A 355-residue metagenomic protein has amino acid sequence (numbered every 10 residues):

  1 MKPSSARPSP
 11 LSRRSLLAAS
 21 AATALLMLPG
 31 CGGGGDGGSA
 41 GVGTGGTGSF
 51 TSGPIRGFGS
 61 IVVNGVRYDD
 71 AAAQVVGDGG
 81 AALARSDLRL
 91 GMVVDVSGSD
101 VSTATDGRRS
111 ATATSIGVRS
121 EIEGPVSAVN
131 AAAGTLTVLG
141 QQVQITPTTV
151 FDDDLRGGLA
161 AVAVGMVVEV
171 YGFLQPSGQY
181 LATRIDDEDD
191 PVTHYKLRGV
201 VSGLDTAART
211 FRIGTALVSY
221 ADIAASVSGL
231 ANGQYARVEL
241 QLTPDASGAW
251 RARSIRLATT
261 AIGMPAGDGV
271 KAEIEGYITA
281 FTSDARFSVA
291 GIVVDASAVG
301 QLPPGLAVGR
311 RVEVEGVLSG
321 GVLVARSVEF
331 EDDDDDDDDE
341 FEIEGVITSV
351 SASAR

Functional and structural regions predicted by a protein language model:
K2-D70, D78-R355: Short, flexible, surface-exposed loop segments at domain boundaries
